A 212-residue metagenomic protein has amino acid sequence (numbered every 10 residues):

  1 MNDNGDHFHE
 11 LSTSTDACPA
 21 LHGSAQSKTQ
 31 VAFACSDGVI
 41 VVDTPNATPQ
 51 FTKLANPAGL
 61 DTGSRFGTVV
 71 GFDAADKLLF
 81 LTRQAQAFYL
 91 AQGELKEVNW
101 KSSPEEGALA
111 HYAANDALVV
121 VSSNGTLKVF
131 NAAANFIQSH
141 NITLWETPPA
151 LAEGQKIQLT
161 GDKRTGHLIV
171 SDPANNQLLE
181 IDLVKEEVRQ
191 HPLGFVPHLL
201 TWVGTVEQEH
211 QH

Functional and structural regions predicted by a protein language model:
M1-H212: Predominantly soluble domains enriched in secretory-pathway, periplasmic, or organellar proteins
